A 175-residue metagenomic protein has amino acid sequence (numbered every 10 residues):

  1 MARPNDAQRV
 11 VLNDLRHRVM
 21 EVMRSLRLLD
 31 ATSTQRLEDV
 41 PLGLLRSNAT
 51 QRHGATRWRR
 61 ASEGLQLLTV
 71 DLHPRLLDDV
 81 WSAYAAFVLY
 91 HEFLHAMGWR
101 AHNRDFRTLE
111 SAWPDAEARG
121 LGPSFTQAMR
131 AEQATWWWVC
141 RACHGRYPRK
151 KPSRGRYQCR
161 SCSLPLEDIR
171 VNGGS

Functional and structural regions predicted by a protein language model:
M1-F87, A96-S175: Active-site-proximal or metal-binding-adjacent scaffold patches in catalytic folds
E92: Walker B catalytic acidic pair
